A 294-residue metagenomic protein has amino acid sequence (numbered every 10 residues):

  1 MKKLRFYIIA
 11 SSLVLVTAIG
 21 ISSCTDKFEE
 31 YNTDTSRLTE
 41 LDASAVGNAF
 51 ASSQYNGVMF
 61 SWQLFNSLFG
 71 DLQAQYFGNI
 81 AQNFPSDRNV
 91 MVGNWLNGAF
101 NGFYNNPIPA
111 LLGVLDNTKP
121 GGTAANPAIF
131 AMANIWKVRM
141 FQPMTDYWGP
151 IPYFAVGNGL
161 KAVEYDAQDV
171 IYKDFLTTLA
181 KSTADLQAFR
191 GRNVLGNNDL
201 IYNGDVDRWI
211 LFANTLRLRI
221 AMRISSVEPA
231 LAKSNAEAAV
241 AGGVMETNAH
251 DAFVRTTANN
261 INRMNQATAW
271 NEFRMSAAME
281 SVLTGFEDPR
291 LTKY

Functional and structural regions predicted by a protein language model:
M1-S23: Sec-dependent bacterial lipoprotein signal peptides
L4-R5, A10-S11, V46, N126 (+1 more regions): Generic alpha-helix initiation/capping and coil-helix boundary signal
S12-L13, S36, W62, P229: Alpha-helical transmembrane segments and their juxtamembrane interfaces
L15, G57-L64, F286-K293: Short secondary-structure junctions and interdomain/linker hinges
S23-G78, Q82-N83, G93-N94, G102-N105 (+2 more regions): Membrane-proximal, proline-rich intrinsically disordered regions
A43-S44, N79-Y294: Structured, solvent-exposed acidic/aromatic patches
